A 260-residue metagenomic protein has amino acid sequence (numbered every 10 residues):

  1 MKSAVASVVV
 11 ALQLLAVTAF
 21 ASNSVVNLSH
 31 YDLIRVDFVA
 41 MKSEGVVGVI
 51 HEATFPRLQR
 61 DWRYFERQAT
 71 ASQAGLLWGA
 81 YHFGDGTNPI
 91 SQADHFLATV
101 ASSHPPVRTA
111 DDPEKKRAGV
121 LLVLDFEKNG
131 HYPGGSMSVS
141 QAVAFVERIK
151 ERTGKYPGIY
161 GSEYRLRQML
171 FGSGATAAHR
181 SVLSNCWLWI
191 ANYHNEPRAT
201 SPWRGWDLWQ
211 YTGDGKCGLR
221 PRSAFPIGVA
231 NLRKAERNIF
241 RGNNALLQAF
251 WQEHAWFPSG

Functional and structural regions predicted by a protein language model:
A4-A19: Cleavable N-terminal signal peptides of Sec/SRP-targeted secreted and luminal proteins
F20-K155: Substrate-binding cleft of extracellular glycoside hydrolase catalytic domains
S22-V36, A40, E44, A175-G260: Functionally critical loop-and-helix segments that line ligand-binding/catalytic clefts of soluble enzyme domains
Y132, L166-M169, R198: Short catalytic/ligand-binding loop motif for oxyanion handling, primarily in non-cytosolic enzymes, centered on
G134-S136, M169-S173, L219-P221: A short secondary-structure junction signal
T153-Q168: Aromatic-lined carbohydrate-recognition surfaces of secreted/lumenal glycan-active proteins
Y164-H179: Beta-rich nucleic-acid/ligand-interaction surfaces
